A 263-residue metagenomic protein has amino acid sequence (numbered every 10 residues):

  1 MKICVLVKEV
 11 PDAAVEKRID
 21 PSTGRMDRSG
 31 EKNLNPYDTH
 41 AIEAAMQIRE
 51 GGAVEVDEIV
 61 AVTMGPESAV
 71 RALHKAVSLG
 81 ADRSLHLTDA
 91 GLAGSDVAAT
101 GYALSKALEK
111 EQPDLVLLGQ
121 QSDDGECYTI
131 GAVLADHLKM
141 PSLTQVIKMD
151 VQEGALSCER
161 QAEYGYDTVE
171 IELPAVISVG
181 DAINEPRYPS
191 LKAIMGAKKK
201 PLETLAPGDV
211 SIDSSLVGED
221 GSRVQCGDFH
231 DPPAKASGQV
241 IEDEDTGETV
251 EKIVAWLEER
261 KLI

Functional and structural regions predicted by a protein language model:
M1-I263: N-terminal glycine-rich FAD/FM-binding segment characteristic of electron-transfer flavoproteins
